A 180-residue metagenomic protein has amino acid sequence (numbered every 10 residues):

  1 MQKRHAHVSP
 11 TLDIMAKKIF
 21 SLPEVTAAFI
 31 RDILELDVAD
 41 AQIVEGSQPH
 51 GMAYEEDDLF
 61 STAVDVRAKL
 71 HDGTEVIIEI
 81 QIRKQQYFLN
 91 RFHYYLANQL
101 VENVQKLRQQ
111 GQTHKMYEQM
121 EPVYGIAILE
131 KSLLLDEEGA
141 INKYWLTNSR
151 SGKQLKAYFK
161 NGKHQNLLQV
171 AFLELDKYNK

Functional and structural regions predicted by a protein language model:
M1-K180: Elongated, amphipathic alpha-helical interaction scaffolds
